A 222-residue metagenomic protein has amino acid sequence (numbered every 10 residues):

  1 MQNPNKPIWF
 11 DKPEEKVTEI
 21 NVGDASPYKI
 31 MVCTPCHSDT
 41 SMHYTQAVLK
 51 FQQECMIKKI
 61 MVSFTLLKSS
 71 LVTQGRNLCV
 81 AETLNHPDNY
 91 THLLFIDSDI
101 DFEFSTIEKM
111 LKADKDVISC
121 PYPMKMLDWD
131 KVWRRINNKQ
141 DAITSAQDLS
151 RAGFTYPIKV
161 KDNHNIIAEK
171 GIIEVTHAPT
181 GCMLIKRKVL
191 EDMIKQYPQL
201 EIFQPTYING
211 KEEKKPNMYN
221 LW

Functional and structural regions predicted by a protein language model:
M1-S70, Q74: N-proximal low-complexity "stem/linker" segments adjacent to membrane-targeting elements
H37-D39, L67, I100, I107 (+1 more regions): Residue-level marker for beta-strand->alpha-helix junctions and adjacent short loops that shape enzyme
Q53-I57, N85-D88, K112, K195: Secondary-structure boundary motif
V62, T91, D116: Conserved acidic residues
S70-V72, D99-F102: Acidic, metal-coordinating catalytic cores used for nucleic-acid/nucleotide bond scission and strand-transfer chemistry
N77-H92: Active-site nucleotide-sugar/metal-binding loop of Leloir-type enzymes
V80, E103-W222: Conserved catalytic core of nucleotide-sugar-dependent glycosyltransferases
N89-D101: Short beta-strand-to-loop acidic/aromatic patch adjacent to the donor-nucleotide binding site
